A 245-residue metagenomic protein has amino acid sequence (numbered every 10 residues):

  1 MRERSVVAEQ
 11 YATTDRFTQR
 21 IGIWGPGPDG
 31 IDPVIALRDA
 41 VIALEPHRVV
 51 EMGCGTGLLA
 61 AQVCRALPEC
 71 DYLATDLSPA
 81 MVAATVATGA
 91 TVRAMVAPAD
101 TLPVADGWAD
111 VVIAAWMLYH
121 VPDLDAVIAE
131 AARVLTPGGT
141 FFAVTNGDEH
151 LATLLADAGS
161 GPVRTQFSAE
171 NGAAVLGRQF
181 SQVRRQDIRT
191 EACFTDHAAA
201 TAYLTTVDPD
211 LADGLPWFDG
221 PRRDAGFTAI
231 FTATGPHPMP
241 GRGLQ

Functional and structural regions predicted by a protein language model:
M1-E45, L58-L59: Conserved class I S-adenosyl-L-methionine
R48-M52, T56-T101: Class I SAM-dependent methyltransferase SAM/SAH-binding core
D100-V111: A short acidic, Gly/Pro-enriched loop at the edge of an enzyme's catalytic core that lines a small-molecule cofactor
V111-D123: A short SAM/SAH-binding and catalytic strip from SAM-dependent methyltransferases
D125-P137: A short glycine-rich, Lys/Arg-flanked "PGG" loop and its adjoining helix->strand segment in the class I
T140-F167: Conserved class I S-adenosyl-L-methionine
V163-F167, A174-Q245: Conserved Class I S-adenosyl-L-methionine
